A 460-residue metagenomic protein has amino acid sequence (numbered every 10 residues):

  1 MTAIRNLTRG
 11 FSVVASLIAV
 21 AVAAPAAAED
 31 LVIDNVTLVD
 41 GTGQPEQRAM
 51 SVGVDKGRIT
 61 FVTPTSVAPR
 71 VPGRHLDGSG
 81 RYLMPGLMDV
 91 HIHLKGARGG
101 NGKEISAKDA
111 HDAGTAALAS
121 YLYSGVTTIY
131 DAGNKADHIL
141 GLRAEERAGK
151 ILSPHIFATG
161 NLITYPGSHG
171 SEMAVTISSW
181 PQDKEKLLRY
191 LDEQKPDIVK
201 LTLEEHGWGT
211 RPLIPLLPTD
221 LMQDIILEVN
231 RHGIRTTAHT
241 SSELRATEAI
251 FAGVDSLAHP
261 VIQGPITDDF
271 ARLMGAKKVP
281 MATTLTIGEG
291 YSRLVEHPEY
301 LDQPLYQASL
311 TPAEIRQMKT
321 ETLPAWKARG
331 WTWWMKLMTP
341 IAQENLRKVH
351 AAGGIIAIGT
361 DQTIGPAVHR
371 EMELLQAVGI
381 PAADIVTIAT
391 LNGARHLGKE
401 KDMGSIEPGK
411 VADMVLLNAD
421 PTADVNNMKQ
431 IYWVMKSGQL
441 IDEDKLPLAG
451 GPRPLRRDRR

Functional and structural regions predicted by a protein language model:
L38-S51, P64-T65, I356, P366 (+2 more regions): Acidic, glycine-enriched loop/beta-strand segments at the rims of small-molecule binding/catalytic pockets
T42-M84: Histidine-rich, glycine-flanked metal-binding segment
R81-K150, G167-G170, D220, A246-A252: Metal-associated gating/positioning segment near the N- to mid-region
I92-D112, P166-W180, H206-L216, K327-K336: Acidic/histidine-rich helix-loop elements that form or flank divalent-metal/phosphate-binding sites at the catalytic
G114-D137, S153-L162, P196-G207, I234-R235 (+3 more regions): Divalent metal-dependent hydrolysis catalytic cores, especially in the metallo-beta-lactamase
A148-N161, I214-A238, K278-T283: Alpha-helix-loop-beta-strand connector modules within alpha/beta enzyme cores
G170-L227, E248, S256: Active-site gating/metal-coordination segments in enzymes
K186-P212, V261-V378, A383, G451-R460: Active-site neighborhoods of metal-dependent hydrolases
